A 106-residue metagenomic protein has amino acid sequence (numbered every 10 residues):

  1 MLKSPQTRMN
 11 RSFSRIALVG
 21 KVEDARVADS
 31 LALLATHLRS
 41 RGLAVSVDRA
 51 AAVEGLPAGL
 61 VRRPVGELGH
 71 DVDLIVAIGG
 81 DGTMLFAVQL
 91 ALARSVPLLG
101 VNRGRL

Functional and structural regions predicted by a protein language model:
M1-T7: N-terminal amphipathic/basic-hydrophobic helices that include classical n-h-c signal peptides and signal-anchor
R8-E23: Generic N-terminal amphipathic, Lys/Arg-enriched alpha-helix
E23-R26, S30, T36-R41: Catalytic, metal-anchored helix/loop core of enzyme active sites in primary metabolism
A25-V27, A51-L56: Short, charged/polar "capping" segments at the starts of alpha-helices and the immediately preceding loops
R41-A50: Short internal beta-strands
A52-V53, L60-L106: Small-residue-rich beta-alpha loop regions that form the catalytic core of phosphotransfer and lipid-active enzymes
